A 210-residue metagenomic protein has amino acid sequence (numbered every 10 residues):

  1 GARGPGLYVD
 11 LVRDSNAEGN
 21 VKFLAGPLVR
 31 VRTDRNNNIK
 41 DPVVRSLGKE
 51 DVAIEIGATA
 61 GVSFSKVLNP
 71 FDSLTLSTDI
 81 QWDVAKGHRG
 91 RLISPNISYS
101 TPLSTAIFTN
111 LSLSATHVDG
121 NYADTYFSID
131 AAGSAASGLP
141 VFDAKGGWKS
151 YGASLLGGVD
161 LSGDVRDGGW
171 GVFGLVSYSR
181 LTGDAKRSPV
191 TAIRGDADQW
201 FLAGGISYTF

Functional and structural regions predicted by a protein language model:
G1-I56, V141: Transmembrane beta-barrel domains of Gram-negative outer membranes and organellar outer membranes
A2, L7-R13, P27, I56-F64 (+6 more regions): Residues on the lipid-exposed face of transmembrane beta-strands in outer-membrane beta-barrel proteins
A2-F23, S65-L74, G87-R89, P102-T109 (+1 more regions): Short loop/turn motifs that connect adjacent beta-strands in outer-membrane beta-barrel proteins
R3-P5, R32-N36, S65, Q81-A85 (+3 more regions): Structural signature of outer-membrane beta-barrel domains
G6, E50-E55, Q81-R91, R166: Solvent-exposed loop/turn segments connecting transmembrane beta-strands in outer-membrane beta-barrel proteins
V21-F23, E50-I56, R89-I93, G147-A153 (+1 more regions): Residues that define the transmembrane beta-barrel architecture of outer-membrane proteins
N36-N38, S46-D51, D83-H88, G120-A131 (+2 more regions): Extracellular/periplasm-exposed beta-strand and loop segments of Gram-negative cell-envelope proteins, dominated by
L111, G158-F210: Predominantly the C-terminal beta-signal and adjacent terminal strand-loop region of outer-membrane beta-barrel
